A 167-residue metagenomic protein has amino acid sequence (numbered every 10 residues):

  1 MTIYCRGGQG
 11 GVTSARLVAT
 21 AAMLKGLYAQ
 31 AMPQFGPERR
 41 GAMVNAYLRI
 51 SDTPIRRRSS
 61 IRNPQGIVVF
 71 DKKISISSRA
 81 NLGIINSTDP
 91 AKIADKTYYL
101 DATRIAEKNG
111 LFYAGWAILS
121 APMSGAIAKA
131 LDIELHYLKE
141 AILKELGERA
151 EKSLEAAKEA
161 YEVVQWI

Functional and structural regions predicted by a protein language model:
M1-I167: Active-site cofactor/cluster-binding pocket
